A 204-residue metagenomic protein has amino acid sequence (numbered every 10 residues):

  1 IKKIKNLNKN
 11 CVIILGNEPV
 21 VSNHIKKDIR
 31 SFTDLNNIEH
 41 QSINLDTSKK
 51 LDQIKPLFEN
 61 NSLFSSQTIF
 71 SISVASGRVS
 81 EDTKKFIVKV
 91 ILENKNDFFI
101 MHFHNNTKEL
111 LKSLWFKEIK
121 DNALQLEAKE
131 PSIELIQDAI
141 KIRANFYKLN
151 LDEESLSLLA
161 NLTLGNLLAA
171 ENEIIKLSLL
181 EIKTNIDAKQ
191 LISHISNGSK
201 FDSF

Functional and structural regions predicted by a protein language model:
I1-F204: Conserved beta/loop motifs at nucleotide-recognition and modification sites
